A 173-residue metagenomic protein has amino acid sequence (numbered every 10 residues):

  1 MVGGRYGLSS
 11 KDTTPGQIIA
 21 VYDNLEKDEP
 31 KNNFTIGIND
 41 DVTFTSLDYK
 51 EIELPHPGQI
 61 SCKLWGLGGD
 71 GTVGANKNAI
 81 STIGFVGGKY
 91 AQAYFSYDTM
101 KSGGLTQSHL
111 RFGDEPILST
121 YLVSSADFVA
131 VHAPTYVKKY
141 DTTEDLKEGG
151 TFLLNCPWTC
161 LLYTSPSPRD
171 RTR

Functional and structural regions predicted by a protein language model:
M1-E29, L122-Y136, T142: Phosphate/diphosphate-binding loops
G3-R5, L67, G113-E115, H132-T135 (+1 more regions): Fold-independent oxyanion-binding glycine-rich loops and adjacent beta-strand/coil segments at enzyme active sites
G7-K11, G66-G74, R173: Gly/Ser/Thr-rich loops at beta-strand to alpha-helix junctions that form or flank small-molecule/cofactor-binding
L8-S61: Flexible inter-domain linker/hinge segments
S61-S125: Anionic-ligand anchoring segments at beta-strand to alpha-helix junctions in alpha/beta enzyme folds, i.e., glycine
V137-K139, C160-L161: Short glycine-rich, flexible loops that bind phosphorylated cofactors or substrates
D145-L162: ADP-ribose/adenylate-binding Rossmann-like module
Y163-R173: Single conserved hydrophobic/aromatic residue that forms the stacking wall/gate of nucleotide- or nucleobase-binding
